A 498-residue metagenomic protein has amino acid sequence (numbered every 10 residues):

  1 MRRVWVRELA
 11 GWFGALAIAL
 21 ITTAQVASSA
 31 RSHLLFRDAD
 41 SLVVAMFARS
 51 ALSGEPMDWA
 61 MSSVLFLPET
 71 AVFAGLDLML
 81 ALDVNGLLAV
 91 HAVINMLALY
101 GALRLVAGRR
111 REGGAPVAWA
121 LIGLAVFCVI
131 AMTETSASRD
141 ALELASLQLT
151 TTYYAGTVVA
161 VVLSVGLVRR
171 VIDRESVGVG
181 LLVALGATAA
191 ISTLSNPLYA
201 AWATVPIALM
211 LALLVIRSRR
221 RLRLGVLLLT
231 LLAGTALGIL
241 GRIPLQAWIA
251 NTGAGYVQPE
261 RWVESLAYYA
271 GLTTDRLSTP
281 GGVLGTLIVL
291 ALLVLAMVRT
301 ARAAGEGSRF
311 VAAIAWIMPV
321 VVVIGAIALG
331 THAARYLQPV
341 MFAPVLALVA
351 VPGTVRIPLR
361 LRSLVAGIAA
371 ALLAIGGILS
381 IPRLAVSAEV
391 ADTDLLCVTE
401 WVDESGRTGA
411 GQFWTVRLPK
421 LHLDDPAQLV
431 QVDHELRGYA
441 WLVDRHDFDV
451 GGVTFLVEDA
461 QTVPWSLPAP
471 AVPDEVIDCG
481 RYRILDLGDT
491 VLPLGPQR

Functional and structural regions predicted by a protein language model:
G14-A15, L232, G353-P382: Signature aromatic-anchored transmembrane alpha helix within multi-pass, membrane-resident enzymes that catalyze glycan
L16-L20, A89-A120, L163: Transmembrane-helix motifs of polytopic, lipid-linked glycan transferases
V43-R49, A60-L82, R261-L272: Short hydrophobic/aromatic helix or loop-helix immediately within or flanking a transmembrane segment in polytopic
G113-R169, H332-P344, F413-W414: Membrane-interface micro-motifs in multi-pass membrane enzymes
T152-T157, A201-W202, G282-T286, R309 (+2 more regions): Hydrophobic/aromatic-rich transmembrane helices and adjacent perimembrane loops
E175-G178, V215-L228, L292-I317, A328-G330: Membrane-interface helix-loop-helix junctions at transmembrane boundaries of multi-pass membrane enzymes, predominantly
E389, D403-A440: Short periplasmic/luminal acceptor-recognition loop of GT-C membrane glycosyltransferases, typified by
F455-R498: Aromatic/acidic, Gly/Pro-rich catalytic loop(s) in extracytoplasmic/lumenal soluble domains of multi-pass membrane
